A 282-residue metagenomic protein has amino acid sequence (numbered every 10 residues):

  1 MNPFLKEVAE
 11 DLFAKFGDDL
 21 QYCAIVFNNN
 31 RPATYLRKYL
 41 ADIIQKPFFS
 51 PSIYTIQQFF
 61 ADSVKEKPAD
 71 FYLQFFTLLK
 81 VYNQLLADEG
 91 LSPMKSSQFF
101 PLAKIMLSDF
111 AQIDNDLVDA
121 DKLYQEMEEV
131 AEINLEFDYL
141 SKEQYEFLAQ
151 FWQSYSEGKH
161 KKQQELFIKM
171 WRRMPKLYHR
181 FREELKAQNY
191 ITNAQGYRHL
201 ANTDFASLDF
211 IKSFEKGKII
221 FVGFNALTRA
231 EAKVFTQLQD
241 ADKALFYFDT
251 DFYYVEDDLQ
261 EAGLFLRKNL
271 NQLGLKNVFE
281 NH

Functional and structural regions predicted by a protein language model:
M1-H282: Nucleic acid-machinery interaction/catalytic patches
